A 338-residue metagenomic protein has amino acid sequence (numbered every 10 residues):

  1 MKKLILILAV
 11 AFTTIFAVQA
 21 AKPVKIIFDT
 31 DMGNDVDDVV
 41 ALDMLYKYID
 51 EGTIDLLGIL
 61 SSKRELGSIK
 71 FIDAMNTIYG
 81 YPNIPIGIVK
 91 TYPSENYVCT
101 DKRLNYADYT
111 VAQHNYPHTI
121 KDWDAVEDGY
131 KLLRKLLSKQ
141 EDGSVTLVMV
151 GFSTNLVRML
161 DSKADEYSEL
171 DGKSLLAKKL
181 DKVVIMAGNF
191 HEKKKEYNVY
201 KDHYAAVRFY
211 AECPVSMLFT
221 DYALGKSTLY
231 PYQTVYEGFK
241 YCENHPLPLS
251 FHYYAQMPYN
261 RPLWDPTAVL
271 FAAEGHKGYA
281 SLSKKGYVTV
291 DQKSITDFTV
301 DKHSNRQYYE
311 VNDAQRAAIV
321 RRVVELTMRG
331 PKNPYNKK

Functional and structural regions predicted by a protein language model:
M1-P23: Bacterial Sec-dependent N-terminal signal peptides
A21-K338: N-terminal acidic, glycine/proline-rich low-complexity segments
